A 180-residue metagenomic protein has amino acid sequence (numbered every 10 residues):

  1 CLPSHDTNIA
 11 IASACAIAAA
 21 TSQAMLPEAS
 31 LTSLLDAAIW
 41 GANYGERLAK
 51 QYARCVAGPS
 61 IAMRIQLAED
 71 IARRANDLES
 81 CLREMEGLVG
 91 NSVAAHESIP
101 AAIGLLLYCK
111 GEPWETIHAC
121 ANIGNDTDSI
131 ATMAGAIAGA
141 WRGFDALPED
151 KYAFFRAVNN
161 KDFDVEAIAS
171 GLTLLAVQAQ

Functional and structural regions predicted by a protein language model:
C1-Q23, E97, A101-A179: Catalytic phosphate/nucleotide-handling subdomain of diverse soluble enzymes
A19-G124: Accessory "access/gating" subregions that flank catalytic or transport cores
